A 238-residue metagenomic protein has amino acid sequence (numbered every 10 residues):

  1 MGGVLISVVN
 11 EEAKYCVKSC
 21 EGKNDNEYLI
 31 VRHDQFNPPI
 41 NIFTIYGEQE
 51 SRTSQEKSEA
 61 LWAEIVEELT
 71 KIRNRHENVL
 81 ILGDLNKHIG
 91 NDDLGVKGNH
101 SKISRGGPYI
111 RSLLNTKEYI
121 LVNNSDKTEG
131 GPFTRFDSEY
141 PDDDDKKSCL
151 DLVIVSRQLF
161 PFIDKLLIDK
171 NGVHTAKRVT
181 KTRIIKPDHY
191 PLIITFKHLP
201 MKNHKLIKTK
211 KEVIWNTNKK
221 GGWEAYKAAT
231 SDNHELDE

Functional and structural regions predicted by a protein language model:
M1-N41, I45-G47: Structured beta-strand-rich core segments of catalytic domains in phosphoester-bond hydrolases
E12-G22, E118-S125, F162-V179: Short secondary-structure junctions
Y15-K18, E27-V31, I65-E68, G107 (+2 more regions): Eukaryotic intrinsically disordered and solvent-exposed regulatory patches
R32-I40, T44-I45, V79, D145-S148 (+2 more regions): Surface polyanion/phosphate-binding segment centered on an Asp-His-Pro turn
G47, L85-K87, Y190: Active-site metal-binding loops of divalent metal-dependent hydrolases
G47-E59: Surface-exposed cleft-lining segments at the edges of enzyme active sites
E50-R52, H88-N91, P132, F162 (+1 more regions): Short catalytic/ligand-binding loop motif for oxyanion handling, primarily in non-cytosolic enzymes, centered on
A60-L159, Y226, T230-D237: Metal-dependent phosphoesterases centered on the DNase I-like endonuclease/exonuclease/phosphatase
